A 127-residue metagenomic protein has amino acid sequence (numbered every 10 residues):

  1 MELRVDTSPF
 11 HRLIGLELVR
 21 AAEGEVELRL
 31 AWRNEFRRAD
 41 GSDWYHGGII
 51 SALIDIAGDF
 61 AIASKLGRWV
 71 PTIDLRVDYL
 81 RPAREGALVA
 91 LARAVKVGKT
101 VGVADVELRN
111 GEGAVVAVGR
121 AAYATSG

Functional and structural regions predicted by a protein language model:
M1-G127: Terminal targeting signals and extreme-terminal segments of soluble enzymes
